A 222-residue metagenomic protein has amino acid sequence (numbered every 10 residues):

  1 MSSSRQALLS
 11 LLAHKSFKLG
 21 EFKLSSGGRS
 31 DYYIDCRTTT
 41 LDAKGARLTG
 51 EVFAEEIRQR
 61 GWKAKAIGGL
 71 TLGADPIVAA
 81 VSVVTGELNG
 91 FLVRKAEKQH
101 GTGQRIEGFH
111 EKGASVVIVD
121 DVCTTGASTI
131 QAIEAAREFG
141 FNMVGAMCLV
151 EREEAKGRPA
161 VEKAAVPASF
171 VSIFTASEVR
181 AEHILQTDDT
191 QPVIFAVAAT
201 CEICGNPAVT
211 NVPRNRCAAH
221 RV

Functional and structural regions predicted by a protein language model:
M1-R60: Active-site-facing substrate-recognition patch
S2-L11, E134-A198: PRPP-dependent phosphoribosyltransferase catalytic core
F53-A64, I133, R137-E138: Phosphate/pyrophosphate-binding loops at sites that engage ATP/ADP/AMP, CoA/4′-phosphopantetheine, polyphosphate
W62-G73, M147-C148: Short glycine-rich phosphate-binding loop at a beta-alpha junction
K65, A114, V144: Conserved acidic residues
V78-V117, T125-Q131: Short, glycine/charge-rich flexible loops or terminal/linker lids adjacent to PRPP-binding catalytic cores
C201-C204, C217: Short cysteine-rich clusters marking metal-coordination/redox-active sites
N211-V222: Cysteine-rich micro-motifs
